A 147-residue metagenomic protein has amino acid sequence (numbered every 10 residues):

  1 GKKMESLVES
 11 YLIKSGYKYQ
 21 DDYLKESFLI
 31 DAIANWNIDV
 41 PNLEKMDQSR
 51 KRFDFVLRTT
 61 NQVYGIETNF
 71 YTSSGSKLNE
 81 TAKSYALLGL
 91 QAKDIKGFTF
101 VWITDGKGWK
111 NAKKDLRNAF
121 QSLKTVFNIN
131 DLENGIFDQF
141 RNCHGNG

Functional and structural regions predicted by a protein language model:
G1-Y17, Q48: A short, highly charged nucleic-acid-interacting micro-segment common to nuclease and nuclease-linked defense proteins
S15-D47: A short acidic/basic microdomain associated with nuclease active sites
G16-K18, K96, L123: Glycine-centered loop/turn motif at secondary-structure junctions
D22, I66-T68: Short, conserved beta-strand edge motifs with alternating hydrophobic and charged residues
Q48-G65: Active-site beta-strand-loop-beta-strand hairpin of nuclease catalytic cores that positions key catalytic residues
T68-K114: Catalytic cores of nucleic-acid endonucleases
W102-G147: Domain-level recognition of nuclease-like catalytic cores that cleave nucleotide substrates
